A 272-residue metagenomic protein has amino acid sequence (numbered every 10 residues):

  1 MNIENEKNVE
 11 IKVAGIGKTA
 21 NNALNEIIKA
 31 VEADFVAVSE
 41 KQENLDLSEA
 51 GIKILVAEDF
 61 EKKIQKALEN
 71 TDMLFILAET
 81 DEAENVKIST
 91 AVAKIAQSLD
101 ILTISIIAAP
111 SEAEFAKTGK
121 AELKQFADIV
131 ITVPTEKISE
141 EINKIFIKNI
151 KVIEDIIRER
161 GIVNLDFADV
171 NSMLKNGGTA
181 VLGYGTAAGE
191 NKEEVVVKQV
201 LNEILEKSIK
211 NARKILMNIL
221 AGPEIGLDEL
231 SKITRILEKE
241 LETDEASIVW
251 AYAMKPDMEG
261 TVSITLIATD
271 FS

Functional and structural regions predicted by a protein language model:
M1-S272: Tubulin/FtsZ superfamily GTPase core signature
